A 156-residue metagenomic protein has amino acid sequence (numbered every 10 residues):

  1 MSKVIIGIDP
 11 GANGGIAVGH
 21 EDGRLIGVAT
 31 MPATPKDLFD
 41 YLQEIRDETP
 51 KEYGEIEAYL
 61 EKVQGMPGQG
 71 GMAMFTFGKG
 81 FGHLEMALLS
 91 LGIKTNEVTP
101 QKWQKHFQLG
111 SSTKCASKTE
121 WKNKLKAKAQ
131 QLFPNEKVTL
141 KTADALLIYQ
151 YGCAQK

Functional and structural regions predicted by a protein language model:
M1-K156: Phosphate- and other anionic-substrate recognition elements at nucleic-acid/protein interfaces
